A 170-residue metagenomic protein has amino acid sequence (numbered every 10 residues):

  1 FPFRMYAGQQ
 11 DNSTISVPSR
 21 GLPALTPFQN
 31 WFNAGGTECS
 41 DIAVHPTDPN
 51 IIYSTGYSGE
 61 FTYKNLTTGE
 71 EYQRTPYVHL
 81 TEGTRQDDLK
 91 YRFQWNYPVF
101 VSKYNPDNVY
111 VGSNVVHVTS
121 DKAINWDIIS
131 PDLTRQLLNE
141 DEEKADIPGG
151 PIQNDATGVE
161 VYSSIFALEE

Functional and structural regions predicted by a protein language model:
F1-E170: Beta-propeller blade termini and top-face loops
